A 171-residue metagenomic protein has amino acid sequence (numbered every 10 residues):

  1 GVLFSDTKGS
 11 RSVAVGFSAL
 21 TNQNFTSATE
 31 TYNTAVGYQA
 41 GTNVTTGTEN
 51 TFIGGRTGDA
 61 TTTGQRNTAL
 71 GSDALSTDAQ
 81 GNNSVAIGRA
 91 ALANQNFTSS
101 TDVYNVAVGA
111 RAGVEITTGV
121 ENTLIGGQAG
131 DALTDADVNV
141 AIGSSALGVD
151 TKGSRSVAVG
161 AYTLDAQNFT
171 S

Functional and structural regions predicted by a protein language model:
G1-S171: Glycine- and small/polar-enriched repetitive beta-structure motifs of secreted/surface proteins
